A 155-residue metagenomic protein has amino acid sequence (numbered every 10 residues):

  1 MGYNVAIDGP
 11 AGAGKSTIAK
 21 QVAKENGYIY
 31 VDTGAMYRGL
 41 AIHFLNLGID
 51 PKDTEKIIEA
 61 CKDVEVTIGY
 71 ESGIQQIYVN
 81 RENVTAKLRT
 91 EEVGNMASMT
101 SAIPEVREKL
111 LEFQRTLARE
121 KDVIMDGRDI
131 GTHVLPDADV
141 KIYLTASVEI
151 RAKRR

Functional and structural regions predicted by a protein language model:
V5-I7: Hydrophobic anchor at the beta1->P-loop junction of P-loop NTPases
G12: Walker A (P-loop) phosphate-binding loop of P-loop NTPases
K15: Conserved lysine of the Walker
I18: Hydrophobic positions on the alpha1 helix immediately C-terminal to the Walker A/P-loop
A23-D32, N46-D50: Post-Walker A helix-loop "phosphate-sensing" segment adjacent to the P-loop in P-loop NTPases
A35-D122, T132-V134, E149-K153: ATP-dependent small-molecule kinase phosphotransfer cores that center on conserved nucleotide phosphate-binding segments
P136-V140: Short glycine-/polar-rich loops that comprise or flank the Walker A/P-loop and associated switch/sensor motifs
K141-I150, R155: Glycine-rich phosphate-binding loops of nucleotide-dependent enzymes
